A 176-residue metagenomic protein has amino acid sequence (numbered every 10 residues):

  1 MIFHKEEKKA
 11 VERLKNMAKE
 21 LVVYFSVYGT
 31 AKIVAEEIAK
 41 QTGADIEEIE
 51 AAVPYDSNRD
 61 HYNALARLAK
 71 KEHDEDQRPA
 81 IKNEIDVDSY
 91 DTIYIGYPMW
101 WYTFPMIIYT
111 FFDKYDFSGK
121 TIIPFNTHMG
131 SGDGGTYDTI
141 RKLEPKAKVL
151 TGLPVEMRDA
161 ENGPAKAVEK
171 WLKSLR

Functional and structural regions predicted by a protein language model:
I2-I95, Y102-F104, Y109, D113 (+1 more regions): N-terminal beta1-alpha1-beta2 submodule of the flavodoxin-like/Rossmannoid cofactor-binding fold
V22, I95, P124-N126, T151: Structural beta-sheet core signal
Y55-R59, G134, D159-N162: Short, charged, surface-exposed secondary-structure boundary motifs
V87, D113-G119, K142-E144: Short, conserved loop/helix-junction motifs that constitute active-site signature segments in enzyme catalytic cores
Y90-T92, G119-K120, A147-K148: Loop/turn elements at helix/coil->beta-strand transitions in domains of secreted/extracellular proteins
N126-S131, M157: Short beta-alpha junction loops
G130-L143: Glycine-rich, charge-decorated loop segments at or immediately adjacent to ligand/cofactor-binding or catalytic sites
K148-R176: Glycine-rich phosphate/pyrophosphate-binding loop and the adjoining helix
